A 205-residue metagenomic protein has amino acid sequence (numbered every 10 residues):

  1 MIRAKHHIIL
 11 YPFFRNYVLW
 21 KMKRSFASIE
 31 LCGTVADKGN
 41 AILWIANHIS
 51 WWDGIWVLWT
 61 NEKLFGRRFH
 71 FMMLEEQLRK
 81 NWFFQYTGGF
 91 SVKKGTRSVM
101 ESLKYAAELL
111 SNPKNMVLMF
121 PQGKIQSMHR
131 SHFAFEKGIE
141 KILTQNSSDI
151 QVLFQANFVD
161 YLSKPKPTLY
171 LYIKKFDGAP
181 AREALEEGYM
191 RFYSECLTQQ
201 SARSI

Functional and structural regions predicted by a protein language model:
M1-F26, R79-T87: Alpha-helical membrane-targeting segments
I2, L103-I205: Non-catalytic C-terminal accessory region of glycerolipid acyltransferases and related lyso-lipid remodeling enzymes
L10-F14, R97-S102, F135: Soluble or luminal CAZymes and related metallo-dependent hydrolases
Y11-H48: Helix-to-loop junction immediately C-terminal to a conserved catalytic motif
L19-S25, K93-S98, H129-S131: Short, flexible loop segments at the rims of nucleotide/cofactor-binding pockets, characterized by
M22, D53-W56, G138-K141: Short amphipathic alpha-helical face segments that pack within enzyme cores and frequently flank/anchor catalytic
S25-E30, R97-Y105: Glycine-rich, highly charged phosphate/nucleotide-binding loops
K38-T96: Catalytic core of membrane glycerolipid acyltransferases/transacylases, capturing the structured, soluble-facing
